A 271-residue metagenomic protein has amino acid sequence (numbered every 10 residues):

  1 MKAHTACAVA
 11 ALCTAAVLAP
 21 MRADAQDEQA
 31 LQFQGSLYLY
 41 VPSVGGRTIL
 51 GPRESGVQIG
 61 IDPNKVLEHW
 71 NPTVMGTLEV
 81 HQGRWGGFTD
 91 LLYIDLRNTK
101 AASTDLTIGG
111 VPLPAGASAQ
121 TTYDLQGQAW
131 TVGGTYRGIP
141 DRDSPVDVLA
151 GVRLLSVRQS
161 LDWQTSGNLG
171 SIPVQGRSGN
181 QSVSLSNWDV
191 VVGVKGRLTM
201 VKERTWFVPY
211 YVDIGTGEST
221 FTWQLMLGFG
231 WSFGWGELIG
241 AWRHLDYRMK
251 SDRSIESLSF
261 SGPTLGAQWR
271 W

Functional and structural regions predicted by a protein language model:
M1-A30: Cleavable N-terminal export/targeting peptides
D24-L31, I139-P145, M200-W206, W235: Short loop/turn motifs that connect adjacent beta-strands in outer-membrane beta-barrel proteins
A25-I94, T199-V201: Short glycine/proline- and aromatic-enriched beta-strand/turn motifs that initiate or cap beta-hairpins
Q29-L31, W70-V74, Q126-W130, S144 (+4 more regions): Residues that define the transmembrane beta-barrel architecture of outer-membrane proteins
G35-L37, G76-Q82, V132-Y136, A150-V152 (+5 more regions): Residues on the lipid-exposed face of transmembrane beta-strands in outer-membrane beta-barrel proteins
L39-G45, P63, Q82-R84, L91-R97 (+8 more regions): Transmembrane beta-strands of outer-membrane beta-barrel pores
G45-N71, Y93-Q128, L155-N187, G217 (+1 more regions): Extracellular/periplasm-exposed beta-strand and loop segments of Gram-negative cell-envelope proteins, dominated by
L225-W271: Predominantly the C-terminal beta-signal and adjacent terminal strand-loop region of outer-membrane beta-barrel
